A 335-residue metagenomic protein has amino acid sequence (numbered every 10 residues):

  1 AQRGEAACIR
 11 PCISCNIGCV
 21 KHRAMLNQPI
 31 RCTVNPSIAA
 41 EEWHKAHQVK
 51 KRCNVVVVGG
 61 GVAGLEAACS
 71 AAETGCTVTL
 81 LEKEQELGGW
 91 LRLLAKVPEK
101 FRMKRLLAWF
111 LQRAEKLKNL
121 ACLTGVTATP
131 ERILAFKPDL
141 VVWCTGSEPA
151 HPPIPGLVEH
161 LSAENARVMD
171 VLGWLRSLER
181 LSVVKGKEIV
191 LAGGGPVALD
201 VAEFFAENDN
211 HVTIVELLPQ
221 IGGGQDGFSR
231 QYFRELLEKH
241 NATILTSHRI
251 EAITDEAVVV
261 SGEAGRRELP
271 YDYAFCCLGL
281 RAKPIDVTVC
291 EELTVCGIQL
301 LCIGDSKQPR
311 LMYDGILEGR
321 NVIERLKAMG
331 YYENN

Functional and structural regions predicted by a protein language model:
A1-V58, V62, A67-E73, T77-V78 (+3 more regions): Flavin-dependent oxidoreductase catalytic cores
R3-A7, K96-K100, H160, R230-F233 (+1 more regions): Short, hinge-like loop/turn segments at secondary-structure boundaries
C19-R23, P29, A39-E41, G64 (+8 more regions): Flexible loop/turn segments at secondary-structure boundaries
Q28-P29, T33, M329-N335: A charged, well-structured terminal subsegment
N35-Q48, R113-K116, C122-T124, T145 (+2 more regions): Glycine-rich dinucleotide-binding loop and its adjacent helix/turn
V57-A121, A150, G194-F228, Y232 (+5 more regions): Beta1-alpha1 glycine-rich phosphate/pyrophosphate-binding loop at the start of Rossmann-like nucleotide-binding domains
K104-A150, E164-K187, E207-V289: A Rossmann-like FAD-binding core segment of flavoenzymes
Y313-Y332: An active-site-proximal "capping" alpha-helix that borders the catalytic cofactor pocket
